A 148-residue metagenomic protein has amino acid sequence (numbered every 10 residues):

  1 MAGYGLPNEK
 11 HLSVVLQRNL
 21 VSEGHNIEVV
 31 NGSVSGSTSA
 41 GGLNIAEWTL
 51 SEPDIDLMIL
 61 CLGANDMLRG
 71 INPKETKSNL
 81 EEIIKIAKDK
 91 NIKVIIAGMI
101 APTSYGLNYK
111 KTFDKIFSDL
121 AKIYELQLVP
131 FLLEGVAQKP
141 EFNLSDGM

Functional and structural regions predicted by a protein language model:
M1-S37, I45-D54: Serine-esterase "nucleophile elbow" of acetyl-processing enzymes
V15-R18, S22, G41-M148: Alpha-helical cap/lid subdomain in secreted, periplasmic, or secretory-pathway luminal O-acyl-processing enzymes
